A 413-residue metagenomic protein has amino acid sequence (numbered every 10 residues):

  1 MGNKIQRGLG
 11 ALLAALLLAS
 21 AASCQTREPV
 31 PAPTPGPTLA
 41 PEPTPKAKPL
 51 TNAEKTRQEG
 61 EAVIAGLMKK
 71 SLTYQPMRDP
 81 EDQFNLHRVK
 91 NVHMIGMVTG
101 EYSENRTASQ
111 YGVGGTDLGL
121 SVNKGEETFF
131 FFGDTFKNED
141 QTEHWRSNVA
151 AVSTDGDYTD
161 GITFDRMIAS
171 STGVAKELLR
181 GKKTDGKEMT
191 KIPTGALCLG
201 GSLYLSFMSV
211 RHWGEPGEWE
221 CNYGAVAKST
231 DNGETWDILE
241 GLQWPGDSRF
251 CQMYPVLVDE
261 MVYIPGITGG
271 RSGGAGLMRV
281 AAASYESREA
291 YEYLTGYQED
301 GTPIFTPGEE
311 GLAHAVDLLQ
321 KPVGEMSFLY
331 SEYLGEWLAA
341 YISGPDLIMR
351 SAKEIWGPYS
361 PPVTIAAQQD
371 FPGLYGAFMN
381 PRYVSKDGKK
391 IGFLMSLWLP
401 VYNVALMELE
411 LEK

Functional and structural regions predicted by a protein language model:
A21-T34: Sec-dependent signal peptide cleavage junction
G60-T194, C198-L199, M208-S209: N-terminal regions that are enriched for targeting/export leaders and immediately downstream pro/stem segments
D79-A108, K176-K183, D231-P245, R288-Y293 (+2 more regions): Blade-edge beta-strand/turn elements of extracellular beta-propeller and related beta-sheet repeat scaffolds
D117-L120, G181, E188-G195, C251-P255 (+2 more regions): Beta-propeller and closely related beta-sheet repeat lectin domains
V122-E139, I192-G217, Q252-G270, G274-V280 (+4 more regions): Hydrophobic core segments of beta-strands in well-ordered, beta-rich domains
H144-D160, E220-N232, G276-A282, M349-K353 (+1 more regions): Beta-propeller blade signature
S360-V384: Conserved blade-ending motifs and adjacent loop-strand segments that build the rim/top face of beta-propeller domains
K386-K413: Blade-level signature of beta-propeller repeat domains, shared across WD40, Kelch, NHL, RCC1 and BNR/Asp-box propellers
